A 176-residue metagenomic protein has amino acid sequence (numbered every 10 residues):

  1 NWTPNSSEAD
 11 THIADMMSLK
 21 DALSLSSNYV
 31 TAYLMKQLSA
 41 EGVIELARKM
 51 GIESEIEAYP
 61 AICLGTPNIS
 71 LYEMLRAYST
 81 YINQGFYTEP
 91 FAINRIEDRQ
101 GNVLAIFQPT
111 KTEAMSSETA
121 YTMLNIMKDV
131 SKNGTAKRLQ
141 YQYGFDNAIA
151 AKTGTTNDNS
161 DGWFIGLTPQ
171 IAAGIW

Functional and structural regions predicted by a protein language model:
N1-V43, Y59, Y87, R99-D129: Conserved catalytic neighborhood of penicillin-recognizing serine enzymes
W2, Y33, E45-L46, C63 (+2 more regions): A generic short-segment signal for beta-strand/edge and adjacent turn/coil regions
W2-E8, S39-Y78, A92: Mid-domain, small-residue-enriched loop/turn segments at the edges of structured enzyme/sensor domains
N5-T11, L19, T31, I52 (+7 more regions): Short, flexible coil/linker segments at or flanking structured domains
H12-S26, L64-L71, A136-I149: Charged, low-complexity, helix/coiled-coil-prone segments
D21, Y33-L34, E45-L46, S54-E55 (+5 more regions): Structural recognition of the beta-strand scaffold that forms the well-ordered cores of secreted hydrolase catalytic
S26-V30, E41-G42, M50, S54 (+3 more regions): Short secondary-structure junctions and interdomain/linker hinges
S70-R76, T80-W176: A penicillin-recognizing enzyme superfamily signal
